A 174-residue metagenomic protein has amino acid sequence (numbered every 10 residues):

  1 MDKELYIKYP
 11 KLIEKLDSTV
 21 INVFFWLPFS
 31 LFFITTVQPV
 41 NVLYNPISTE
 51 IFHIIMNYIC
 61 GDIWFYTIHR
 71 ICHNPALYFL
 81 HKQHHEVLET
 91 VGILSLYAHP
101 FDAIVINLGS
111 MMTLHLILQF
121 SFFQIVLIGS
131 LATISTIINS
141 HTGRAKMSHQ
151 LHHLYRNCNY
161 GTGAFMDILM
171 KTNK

Functional and structural regions predicted by a protein language model:
M1-L116, C158-K174: Non-catalytic, topology-defining segments of multipass membrane proteins
Q119-K171: Functionally important transmembrane alpha-helices
